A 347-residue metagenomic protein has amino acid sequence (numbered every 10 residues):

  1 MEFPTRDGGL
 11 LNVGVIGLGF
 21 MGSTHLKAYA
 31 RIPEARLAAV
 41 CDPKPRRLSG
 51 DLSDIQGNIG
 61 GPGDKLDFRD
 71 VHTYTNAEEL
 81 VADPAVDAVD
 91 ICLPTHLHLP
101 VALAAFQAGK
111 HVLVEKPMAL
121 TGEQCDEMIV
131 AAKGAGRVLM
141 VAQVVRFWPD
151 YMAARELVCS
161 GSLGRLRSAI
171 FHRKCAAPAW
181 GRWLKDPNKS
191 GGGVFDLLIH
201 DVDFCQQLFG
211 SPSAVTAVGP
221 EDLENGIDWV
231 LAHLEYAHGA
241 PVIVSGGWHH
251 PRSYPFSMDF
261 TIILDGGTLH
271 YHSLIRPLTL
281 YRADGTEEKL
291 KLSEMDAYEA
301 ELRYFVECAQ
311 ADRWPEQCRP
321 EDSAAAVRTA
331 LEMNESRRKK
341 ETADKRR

Functional and structural regions predicted by a protein language model:
M1-A108, D126, A135, K345: N-terminal glycine-/serine-/threonine-rich beta1-alpha1-beta2 phosphate-ribose binding loop of Rossmann-like
M1-D7, A35, R46, A88-D90 (+3 more regions): C-terminal helix-rich "cap/oligomerization" subdomain common to oxidoreductases
M1-F3, D7, V202-R276, L302-R313: Contiguous beta-strand/loop segments that form the cofactor/metal-binding neighborhood of enzyme cores
T24, K291-R303, C318: Active-site loop of classical SDR/Rossmann-like NAD(P)-dependent oxidoreductases, centered on the catalytic Tyr-X3-Lys
A108-T121: ADP-ribose/adenylate-binding Rossmann-like module
V114, L139-V141, V244, Y271: Hydrophobic residues in well-ordered beta-strands that form the structural core
M118-V138: Rossmann-fold NAD(P)-binding glycine/threonine-rich loop
V138, V145-L223, K340: Predominantly a Rossmann-like dinucleotide-binding segment in NAD(P)-dependent oxidoreductases
